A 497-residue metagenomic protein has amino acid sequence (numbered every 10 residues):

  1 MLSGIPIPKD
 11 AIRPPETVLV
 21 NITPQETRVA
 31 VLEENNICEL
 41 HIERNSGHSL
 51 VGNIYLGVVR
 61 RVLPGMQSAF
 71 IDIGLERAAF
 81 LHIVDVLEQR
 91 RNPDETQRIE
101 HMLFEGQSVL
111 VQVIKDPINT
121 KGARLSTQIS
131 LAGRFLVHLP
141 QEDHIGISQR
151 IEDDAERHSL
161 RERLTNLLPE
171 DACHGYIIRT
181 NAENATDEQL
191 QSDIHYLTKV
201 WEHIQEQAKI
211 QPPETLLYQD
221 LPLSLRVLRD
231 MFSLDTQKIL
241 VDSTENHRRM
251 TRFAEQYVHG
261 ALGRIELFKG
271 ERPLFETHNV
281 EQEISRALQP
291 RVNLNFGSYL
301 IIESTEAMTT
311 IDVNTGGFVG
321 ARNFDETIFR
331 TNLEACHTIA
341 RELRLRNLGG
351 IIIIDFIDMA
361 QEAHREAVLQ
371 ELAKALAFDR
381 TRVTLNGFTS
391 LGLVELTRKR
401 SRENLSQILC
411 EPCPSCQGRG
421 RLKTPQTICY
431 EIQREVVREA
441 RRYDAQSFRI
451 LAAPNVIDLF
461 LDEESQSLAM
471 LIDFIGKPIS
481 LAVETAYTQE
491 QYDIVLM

Functional and structural regions predicted by a protein language model:
M1-S49, L56, R61, V84-N92 (+8 more regions): Intrinsically disordered, low-complexity mixed-charge segments
S3-P8, E16-V18, E39-L50, D94-H101 (+10 more regions): Active-site phosphate-binding and catalytic loops of NTP-dependent enzymes
P14, I42, S46-L63, D94-P117 (+5 more regions): Phosphate-interacting basic helix/loop segments used at nucleotide- and nucleic-acid interfaces
G65-A69, I73, R77-A78, D116-L139 (+3 more regions): Conserved glycine-centered short motifs in functionally critical loops
L81: Glycine-rich active-site/cofactor-binding loop and its immediate structural neighborhood
E88-R91, T120-L136, A155, E255-L262: A short alpha->loop->secondary-structure connector
E105-V109, P212-P213, L262-R264, M308 (+1 more regions): Loop/turn-to-beta-strand initiation segments
D143-I284, L288, R402-M497: Charged, low-complexity intrinsically disordered tails
